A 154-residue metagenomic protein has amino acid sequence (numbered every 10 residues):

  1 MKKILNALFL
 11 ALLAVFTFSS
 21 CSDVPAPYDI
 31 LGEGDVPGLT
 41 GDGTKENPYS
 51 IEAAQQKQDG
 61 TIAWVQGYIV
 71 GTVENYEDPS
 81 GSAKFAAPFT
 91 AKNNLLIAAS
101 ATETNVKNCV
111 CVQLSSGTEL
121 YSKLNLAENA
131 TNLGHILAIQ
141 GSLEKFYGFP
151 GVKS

Functional and structural regions predicted by a protein language model:
M1-L8: Bacterial N-terminal signal peptides that target proteins for export
A11-V15: Alpha-helical transmembrane segments
T17-S20: C-terminal motif of bacterial Sec signal peptides marking the signal peptidase cleavage site
S22-S154: OB-fold single-stranded nucleic acid-binding module
